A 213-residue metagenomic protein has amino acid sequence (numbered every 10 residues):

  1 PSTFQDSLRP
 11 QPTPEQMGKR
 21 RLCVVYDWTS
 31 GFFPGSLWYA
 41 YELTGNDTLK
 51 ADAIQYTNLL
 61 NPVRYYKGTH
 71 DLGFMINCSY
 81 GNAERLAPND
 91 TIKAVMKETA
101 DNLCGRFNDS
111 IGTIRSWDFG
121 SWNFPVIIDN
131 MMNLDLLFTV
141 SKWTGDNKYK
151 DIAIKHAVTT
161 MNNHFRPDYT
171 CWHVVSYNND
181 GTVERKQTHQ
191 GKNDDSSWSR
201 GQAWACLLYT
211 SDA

Functional and structural regions predicted by a protein language model:
P1-T3, K50-K67, V95-I114, I152-W172 (+1 more regions): Long, well-ordered core segments of solenoidal/helical folds
S2-S30, L59-N82, F119-N130, Q187-L207: Solvent-exposed loop and edge beta-strand segments that line ligand/cofactor-binding and catalytic clefts
L43-T48, R64-D71, L86-T91: Alpha-helix boundary/capping segments in eukaryotic regulatory proteins
Y80-T139: Internal, well-ordered domain-core segments that constitute the primary functional module of diverse proteins
T113-W172: Aromatic- and glycine-enriched pocket-lining scaffold segments that form the walls of small-molecule binding clefts
Y209-A213: Conserved small/polar residues in nucleotide/adenosyl-binding loops
